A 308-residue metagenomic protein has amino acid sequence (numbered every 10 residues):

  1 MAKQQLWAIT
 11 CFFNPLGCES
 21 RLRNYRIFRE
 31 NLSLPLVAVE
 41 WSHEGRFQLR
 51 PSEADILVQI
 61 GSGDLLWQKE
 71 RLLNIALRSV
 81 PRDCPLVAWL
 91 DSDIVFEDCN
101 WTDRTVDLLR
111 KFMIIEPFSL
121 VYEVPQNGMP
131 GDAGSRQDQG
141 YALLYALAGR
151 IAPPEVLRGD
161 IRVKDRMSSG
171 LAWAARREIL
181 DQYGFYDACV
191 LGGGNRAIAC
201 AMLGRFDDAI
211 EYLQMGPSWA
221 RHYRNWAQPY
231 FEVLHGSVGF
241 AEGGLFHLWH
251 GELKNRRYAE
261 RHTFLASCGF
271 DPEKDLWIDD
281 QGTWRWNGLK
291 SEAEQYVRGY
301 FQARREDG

Functional and structural regions predicted by a protein language model:
A2, N14-R21, Y25-F28, C189-G308: C-terminal catalytic/acceptor-binding lobe
K3-Q5, T10-N24, S42, G63-Q68: Active-site beta-to-alpha loop of glycosyltransferases that engages the nucleotide-sugar donor
Q4-T10, Y25, R29-A38, A76: Hydrophobic targeting segments
C11, V39, I115-L120, A241 (+1 more regions): Short glycine/serine/threonine-enriched helix-capping/active-site loop that flanks the nucleotide-sugar donor pocket
F12, G17, N31-L32, V39-R50 (+1 more regions): A conserved acidic beta->alpha catalytic loop
S42-C84: Active-site-proximal specificity loops/subdomain of glycosyltransferases
D83-E97: Short beta-strand-to-loop acidic/aromatic patch adjacent to the donor-nucleotide binding site
E97-G193, A199-G204, R221: Conserved catalytic core of nucleotide-sugar-dependent glycosyltransferases
